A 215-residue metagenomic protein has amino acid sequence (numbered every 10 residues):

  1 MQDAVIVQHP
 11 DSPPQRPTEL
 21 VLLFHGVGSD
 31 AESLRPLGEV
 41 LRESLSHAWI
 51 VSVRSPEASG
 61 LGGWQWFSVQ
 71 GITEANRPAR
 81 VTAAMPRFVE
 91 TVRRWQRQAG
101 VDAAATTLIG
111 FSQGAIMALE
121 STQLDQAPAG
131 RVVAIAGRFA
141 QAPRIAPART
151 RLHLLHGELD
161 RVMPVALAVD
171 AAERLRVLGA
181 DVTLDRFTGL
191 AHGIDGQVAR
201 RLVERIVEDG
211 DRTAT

Functional and structural regions predicted by a protein language model:
M1-V101, A105: Serine-hydrolase catalytic machinery in alpha/beta-hydrolase-like enzymes
T18, A104, P147-L152, L178-D181: Short, proline-enriched alpha-helix->beta-strand connector loops that line the catalytic pocket of alpha/beta-hydrolase
P36, E120-L124: Active-site signature of alpha/beta-hydrolase-fold catalytic machinery across serine- and Asp/Cys-nucleophile hydrolases
I109-G114, A118: Gly/Ala-rich beta-loop-alpha elbow adjacent to hydrolase catalytic centers
A127-F139: A conserved short beta-strand
F139-R149: Conserved serine/cysteine hydrolase catalytic core
L154-H156, D160: Short beta-strand/loop motif that positions the catalytic acidic residue of the alpha/beta-hydrolase fold
A166-T215: C-terminal catalytic histidine-bearing segment of alpha/beta-hydrolase fold enzymes
